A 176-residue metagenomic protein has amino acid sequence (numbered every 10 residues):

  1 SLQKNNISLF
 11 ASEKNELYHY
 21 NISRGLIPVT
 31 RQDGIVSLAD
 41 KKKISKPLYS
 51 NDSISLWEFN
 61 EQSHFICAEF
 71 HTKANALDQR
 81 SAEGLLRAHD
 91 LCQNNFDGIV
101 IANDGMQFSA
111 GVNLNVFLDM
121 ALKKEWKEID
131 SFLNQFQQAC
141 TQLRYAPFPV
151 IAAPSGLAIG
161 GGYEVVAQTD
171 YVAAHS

Functional and structural regions predicted by a protein language model:
S1-I99, N103-M106, N115-F148, S155-G162 (+1 more regions): N-terminal glycine-rich phosphate-binding loop for ADP-containing cofactors
